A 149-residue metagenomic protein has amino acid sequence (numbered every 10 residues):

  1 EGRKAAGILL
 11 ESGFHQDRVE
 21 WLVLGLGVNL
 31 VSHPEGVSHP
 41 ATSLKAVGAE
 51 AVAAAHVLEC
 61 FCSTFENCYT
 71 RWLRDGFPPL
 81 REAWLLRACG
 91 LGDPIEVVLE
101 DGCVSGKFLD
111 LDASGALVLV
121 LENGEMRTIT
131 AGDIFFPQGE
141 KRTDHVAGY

Functional and structural regions predicted by a protein language model:
E1-Y149: Long, positively charged amphipathic alpha-helical accessory segments at protein N-termini or as interdomain linkers
